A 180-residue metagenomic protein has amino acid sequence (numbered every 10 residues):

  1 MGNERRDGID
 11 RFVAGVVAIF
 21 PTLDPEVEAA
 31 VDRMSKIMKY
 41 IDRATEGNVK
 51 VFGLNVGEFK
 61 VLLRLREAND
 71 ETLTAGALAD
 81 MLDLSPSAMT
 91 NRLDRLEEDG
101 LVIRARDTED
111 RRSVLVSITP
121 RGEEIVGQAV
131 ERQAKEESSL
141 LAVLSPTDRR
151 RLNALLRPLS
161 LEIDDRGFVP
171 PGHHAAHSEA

Functional and structural regions predicted by a protein language model:
M1-F52: N-terminal leader segment of winged-helix/HTH proteins
M1-T22, T147-R150, A154-A180: C-terminal regulatory/oligomerization modules of transcriptional regulators
S35, L63-D70, R157: Short, locally clustered residues in the helix-turn-helix/winged-helix DNA-binding domain
K50, D80, E97-E98: Alpha-helical residues within the helix-turn-helix
E58-L62: Short alpha-helical "packing" element that flanks the helix-turn-helix/winged-helix DNA-binding module
S87: Key DNA-contact positions within bacterial/archaeal DNA-binding proteins
D94-A154: Charged, amphipathic alpha-helical coiled-coil/dimerization segments
